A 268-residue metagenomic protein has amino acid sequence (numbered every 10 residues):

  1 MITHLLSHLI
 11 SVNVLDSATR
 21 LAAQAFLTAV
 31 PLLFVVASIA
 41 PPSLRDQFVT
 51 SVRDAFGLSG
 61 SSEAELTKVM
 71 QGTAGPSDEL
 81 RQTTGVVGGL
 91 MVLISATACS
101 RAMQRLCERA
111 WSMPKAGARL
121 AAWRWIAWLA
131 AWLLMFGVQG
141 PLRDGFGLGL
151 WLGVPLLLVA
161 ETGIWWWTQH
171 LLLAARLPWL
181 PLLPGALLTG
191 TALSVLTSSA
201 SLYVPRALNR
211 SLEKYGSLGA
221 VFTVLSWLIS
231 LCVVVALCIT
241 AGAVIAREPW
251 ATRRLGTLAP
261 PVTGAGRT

Functional and structural regions predicted by a protein language model:
M1-T268: Membrane-embedded alpha-helices and immediately adjacent juxtamembrane helical segments in alpha-helical membrane
